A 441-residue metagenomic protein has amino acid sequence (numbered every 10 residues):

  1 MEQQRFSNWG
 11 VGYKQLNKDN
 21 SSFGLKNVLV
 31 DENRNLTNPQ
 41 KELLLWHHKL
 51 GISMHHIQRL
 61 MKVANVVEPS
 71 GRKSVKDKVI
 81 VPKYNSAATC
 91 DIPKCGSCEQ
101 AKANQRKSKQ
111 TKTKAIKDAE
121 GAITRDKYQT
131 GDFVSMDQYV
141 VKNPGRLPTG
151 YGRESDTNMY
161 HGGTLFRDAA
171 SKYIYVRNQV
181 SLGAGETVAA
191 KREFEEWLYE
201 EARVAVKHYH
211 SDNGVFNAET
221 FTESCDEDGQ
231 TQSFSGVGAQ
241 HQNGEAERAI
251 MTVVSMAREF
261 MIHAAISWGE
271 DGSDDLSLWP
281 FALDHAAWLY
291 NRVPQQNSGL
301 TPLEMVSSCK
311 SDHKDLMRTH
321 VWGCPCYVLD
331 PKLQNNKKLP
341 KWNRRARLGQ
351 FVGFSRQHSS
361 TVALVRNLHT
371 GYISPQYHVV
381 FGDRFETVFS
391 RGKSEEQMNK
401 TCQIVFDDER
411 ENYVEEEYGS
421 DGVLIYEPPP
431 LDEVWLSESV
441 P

Functional and structural regions predicted by a protein language model:
M1-K107, T113: Residue-level marker of conserved, structurally anchoring positions within well-ordered domains
F6, K73, V81-S255, K310-P441: Retroviral integrase
N20-N27, L36-K41, F166-I174, D228-F234 (+1 more regions): Surface-exposed beta-strand-to-loop junctions that form interaction patches on eukaryotic regulatory domains
N27-D31, K41-L45, I80, I174-Q179 (+3 more regions): Short interface patches used for recognition in eukaryotic signaling and trafficking proteins
I57-L60, E68-G71, Q105-K109, A205 (+4 more regions): Short, flexible/disordered secondary-structure transition segments
E227-S235, E247-D274, L289-P294: Active-site proximal helix-loop segment of RNase H-like, two-metal nucleases, encompassing DDE(D)
I262-P280, E411-E416, S420-Y426: Extended, charge-rich low-complexity interaction segments
A265-L333, S360-G371: Charged, gly/pro-enriched flexible loop segments at helix/strand junctions
